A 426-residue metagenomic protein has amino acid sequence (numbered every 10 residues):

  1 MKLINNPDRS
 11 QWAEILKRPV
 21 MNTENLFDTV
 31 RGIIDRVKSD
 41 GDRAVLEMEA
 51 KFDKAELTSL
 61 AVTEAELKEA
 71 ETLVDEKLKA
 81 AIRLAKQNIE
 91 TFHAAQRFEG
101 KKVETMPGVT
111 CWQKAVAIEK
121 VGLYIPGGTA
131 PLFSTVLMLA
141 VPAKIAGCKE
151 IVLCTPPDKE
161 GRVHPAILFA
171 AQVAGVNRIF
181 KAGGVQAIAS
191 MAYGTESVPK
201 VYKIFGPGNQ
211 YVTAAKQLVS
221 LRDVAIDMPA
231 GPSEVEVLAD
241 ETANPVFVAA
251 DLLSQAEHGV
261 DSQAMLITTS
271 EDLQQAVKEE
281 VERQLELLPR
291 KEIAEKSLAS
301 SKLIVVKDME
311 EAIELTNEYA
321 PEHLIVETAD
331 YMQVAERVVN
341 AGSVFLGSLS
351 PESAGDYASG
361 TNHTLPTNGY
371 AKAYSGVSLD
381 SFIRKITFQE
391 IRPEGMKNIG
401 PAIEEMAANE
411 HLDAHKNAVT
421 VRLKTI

Functional and structural regions predicted by a protein language model:
M1-E119: N-terminal Rossmann-like NAD(P)+-binding subdomain of aldehyde/semialdehyde dehydrogenases
M1-P7, R178-G183, L303-D308: Short acidic-hydrophobic, aromatic-tinged amphipathic segments that line or gate anion-handling sites
F98-T105, A225, S262-I267, L287-S297 (+3 more regions): Flexible, glycine/charged-enriched surface loops at secondary-structure junctions
V103-F169: Conserved small-residue-rich beta-alpha loop and adjacent elements that most often cradle the phosphate/pyrophosphate
G175-Q263: Conserved NAD(P)+-binding/catalytic subdomain of aldehyde/semialdehyde dehydrogenases
H258, L266-A341: A glycine- and small/hydrophobic-rich beta-loop-beta segment that serves as a flexible "lid/hinge" or phosphate-binding
E318-I426: C-terminal core of ALDH-fold dehydrogenases
